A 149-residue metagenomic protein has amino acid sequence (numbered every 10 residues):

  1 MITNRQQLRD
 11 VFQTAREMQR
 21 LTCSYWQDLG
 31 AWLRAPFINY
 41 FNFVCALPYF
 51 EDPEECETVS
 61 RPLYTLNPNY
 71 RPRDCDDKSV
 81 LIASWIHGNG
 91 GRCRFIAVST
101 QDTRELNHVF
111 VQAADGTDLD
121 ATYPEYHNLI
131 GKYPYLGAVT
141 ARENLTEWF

Functional and structural regions predicted by a protein language model:
M1-F149: A structural boundary/capping signal
